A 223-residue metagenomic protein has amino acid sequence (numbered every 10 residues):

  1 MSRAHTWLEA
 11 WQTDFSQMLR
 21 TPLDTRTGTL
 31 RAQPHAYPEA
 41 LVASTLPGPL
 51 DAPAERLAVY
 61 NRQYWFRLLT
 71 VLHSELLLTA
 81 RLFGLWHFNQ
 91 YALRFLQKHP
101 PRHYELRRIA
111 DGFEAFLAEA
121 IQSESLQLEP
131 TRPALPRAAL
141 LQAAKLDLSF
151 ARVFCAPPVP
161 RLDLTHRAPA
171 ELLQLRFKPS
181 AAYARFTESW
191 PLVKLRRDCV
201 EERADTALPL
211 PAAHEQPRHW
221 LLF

Functional and structural regions predicted by a protein language model:
M1-L57: Charged, compositionally biased N-terminal leader segments and the immediate start of the first structured element
W11, F15, Y37-L41, T79 (+5 more regions): Generic structural signal of hydrophobic/aromatic residues within well-ordered alpha-helices of folded domains
P49-E55, W65-L69, H87-Y91, P217-F223: Short amphipathic alpha-helical segments, especially helix-boundary/capping motifs
R56, Y60, Y64-L68, F83 (+2 more regions): Secondary-structure capping and boundary motifs in well-ordered enzyme cores
Y64-Q97: Amphipathic alpha-helical packing elements
R94, K98-F223: Hydrophobic packing positions characteristic of elongated beta-solenoid/beta-helix-type spike/fiber shafts
